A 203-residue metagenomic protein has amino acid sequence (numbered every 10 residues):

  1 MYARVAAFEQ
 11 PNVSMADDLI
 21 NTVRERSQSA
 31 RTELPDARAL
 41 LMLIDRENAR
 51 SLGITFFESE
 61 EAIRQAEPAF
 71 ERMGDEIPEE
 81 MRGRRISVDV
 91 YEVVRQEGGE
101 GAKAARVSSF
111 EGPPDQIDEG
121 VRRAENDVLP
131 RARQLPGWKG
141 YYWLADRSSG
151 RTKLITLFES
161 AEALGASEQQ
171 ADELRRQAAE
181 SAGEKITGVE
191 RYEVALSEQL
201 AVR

Functional and structural regions predicted by a protein language model:
M1-L52, E58-R203: Short S/T/G/P-rich N-terminal loop/turn motif that feeds into the first structured element of a domain
